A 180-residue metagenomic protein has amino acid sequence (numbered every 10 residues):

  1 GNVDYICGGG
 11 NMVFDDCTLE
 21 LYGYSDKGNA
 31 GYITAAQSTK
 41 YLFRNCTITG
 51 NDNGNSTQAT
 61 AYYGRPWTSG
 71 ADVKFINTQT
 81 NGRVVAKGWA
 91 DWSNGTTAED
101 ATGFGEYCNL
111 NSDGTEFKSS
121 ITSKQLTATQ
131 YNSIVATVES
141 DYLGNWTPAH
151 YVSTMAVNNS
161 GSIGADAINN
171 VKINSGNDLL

Functional and structural regions predicted by a protein language model:
G1-D166: Sequence-level preference for short, compositionally simple segments enriched in small aliphatic or small polar residues
N159-L180: Pro/Thr/Ser/Gly-rich low-complexity, intrinsically disordered linker/stalk tracts
